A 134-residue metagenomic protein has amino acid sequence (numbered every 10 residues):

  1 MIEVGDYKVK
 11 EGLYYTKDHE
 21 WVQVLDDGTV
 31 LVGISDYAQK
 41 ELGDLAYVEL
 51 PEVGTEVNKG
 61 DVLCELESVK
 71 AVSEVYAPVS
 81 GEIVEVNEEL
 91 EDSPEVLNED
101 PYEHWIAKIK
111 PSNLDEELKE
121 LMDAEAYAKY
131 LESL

Functional and structural regions predicted by a protein language model:
M1-K59, E99-D115, E120-L134: Acidic, low-complexity mobile loops and tails
I34-A38, D61, K70, N87-L90 (+2 more regions): Short, well-ordered turn and helix-capping elements at secondary-structure junctions
E52-L66, E82-V84: Short, well-structured beta-strand-loop connectors
L66-Y102: Mid-chain, well-packed structural core segment of small domains
